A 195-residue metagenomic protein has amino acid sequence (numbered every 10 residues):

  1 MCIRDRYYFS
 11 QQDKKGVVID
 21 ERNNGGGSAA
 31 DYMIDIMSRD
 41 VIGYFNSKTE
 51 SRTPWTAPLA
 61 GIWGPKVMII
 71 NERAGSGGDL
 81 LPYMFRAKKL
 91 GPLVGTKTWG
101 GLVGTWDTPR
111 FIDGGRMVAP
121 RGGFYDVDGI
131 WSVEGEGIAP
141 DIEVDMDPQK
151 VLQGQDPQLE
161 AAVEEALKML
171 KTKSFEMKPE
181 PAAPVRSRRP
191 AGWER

Functional and structural regions predicted by a protein language model:
R4-I112, K150-Q158, E164-T172, R195: Cleft-lining beta-strand/loop regions that shape enzyme active-site pockets
Y8, Q12, T56, A60 (+4 more regions): Amphipathic, alpha-helical segments enriched in basic
A74-S76, F111-E143: Metal-dependent DNA phosphodiester-chemistry modules and their immediately adjacent helices/loops in DNA-processing
V133-E134, E143-Q153, P157-R195: Conserved functional hotspot residues or short segments at active or partner-binding sites across diverse domains
